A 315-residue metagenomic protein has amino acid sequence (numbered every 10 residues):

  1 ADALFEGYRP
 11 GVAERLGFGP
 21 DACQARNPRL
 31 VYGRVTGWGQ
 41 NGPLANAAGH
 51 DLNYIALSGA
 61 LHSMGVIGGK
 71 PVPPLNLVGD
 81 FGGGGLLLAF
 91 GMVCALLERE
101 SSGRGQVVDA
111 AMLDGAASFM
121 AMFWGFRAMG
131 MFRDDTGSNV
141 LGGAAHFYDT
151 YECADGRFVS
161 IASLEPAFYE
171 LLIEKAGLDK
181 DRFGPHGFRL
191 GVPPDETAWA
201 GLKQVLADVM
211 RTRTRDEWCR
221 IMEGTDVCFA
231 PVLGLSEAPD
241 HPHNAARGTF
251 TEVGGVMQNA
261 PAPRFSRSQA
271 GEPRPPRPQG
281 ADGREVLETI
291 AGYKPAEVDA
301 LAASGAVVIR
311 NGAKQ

Functional and structural regions predicted by a protein language model:
A1: An anion/phosphate-binding loop that grips the pyrophosphate of nucleotide cofactors and donors
E14-L164, L171: Active-site-adjacent "lid/gating" segments in soluble enzymes
G137-G143, D149-T150, A198, V253-V256 (+1 more regions): Short Gly/Pro-enriched turn/cap motifs at secondary-structure boundaries
F147-T225, F229: Aromatic-enriched alpha-helical interface/lid elements that frame and gate functional surfaces
E223-P273: A glycine-rich dinucleotide-binding beta-alpha-beta segment and adjacent secondary-structure elements that constitute
V253-A300: Flexible, small-/acidic-enriched active-site or ligand-binding loops
A296-Q315: Amphipathic terminal alpha-helices
